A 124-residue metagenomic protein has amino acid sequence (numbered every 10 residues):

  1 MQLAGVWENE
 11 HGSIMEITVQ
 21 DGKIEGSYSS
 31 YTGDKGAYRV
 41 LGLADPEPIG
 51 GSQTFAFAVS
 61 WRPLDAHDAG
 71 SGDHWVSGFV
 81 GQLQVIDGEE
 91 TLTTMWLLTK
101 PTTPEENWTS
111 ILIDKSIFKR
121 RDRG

Functional and structural regions predicted by a protein language model:
M1-D87, D114-S116, R120: Central antiparallel beta-sheet cores of small beta-barrel/beta-sandwich binding domains
A44, T91-G124: Edge beta-strand at a domain terminus
